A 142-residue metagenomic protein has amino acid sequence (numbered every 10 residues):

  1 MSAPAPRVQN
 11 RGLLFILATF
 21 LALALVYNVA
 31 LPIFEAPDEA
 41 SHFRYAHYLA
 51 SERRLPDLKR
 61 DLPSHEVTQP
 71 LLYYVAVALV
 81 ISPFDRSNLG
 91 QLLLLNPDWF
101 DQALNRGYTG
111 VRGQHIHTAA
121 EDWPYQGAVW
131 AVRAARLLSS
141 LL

Functional and structural regions predicted by a protein language model:
M1-L25: Start-transfer (signal-anchor) and selected internal transmembrane alpha helices of multi-pass inner/ER membrane
I16-T19, A135-S139: Alpha-helical transmembrane segments of multi-pass integral membrane proteins
F20-L23, F34-L49, L62-P70: N-terminal low-complexity, Ser/Thr- and acidic-residue-enriched intrinsically disordered segments
L25-S41, D85-L92: Helix-to-loop transition at the C-terminal end of transmembrane segments
Y48-L138: Interfacial juxtamembrane loops and adjacent helix segments that form the catalytic/substrate-binding surfaces
